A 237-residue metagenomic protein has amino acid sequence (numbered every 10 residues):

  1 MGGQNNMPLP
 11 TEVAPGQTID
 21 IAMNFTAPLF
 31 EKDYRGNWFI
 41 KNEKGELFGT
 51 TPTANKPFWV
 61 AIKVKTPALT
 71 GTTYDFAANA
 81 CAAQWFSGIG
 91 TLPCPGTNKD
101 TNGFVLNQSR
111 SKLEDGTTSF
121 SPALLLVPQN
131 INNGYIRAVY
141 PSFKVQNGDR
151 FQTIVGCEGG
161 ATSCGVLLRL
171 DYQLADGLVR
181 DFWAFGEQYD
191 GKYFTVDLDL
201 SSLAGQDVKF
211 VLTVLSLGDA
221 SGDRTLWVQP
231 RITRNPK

Functional and structural regions predicted by a protein language model:
M1-L9: Short beta-strand and strand-turn-strand segments in soluble, beta-rich domains
A14-N24: Short Pro-Gly-centered flexible turn/kink motifs
N24-K32, S201-L203: Short, surface-exposed loop/turn segments at beta-strand-coil junctions that are enriched for proline with nearby
P28-T66: Terminal connector regions
A68-K237: Gly-Asp-aromatic-enriched flexible segments
